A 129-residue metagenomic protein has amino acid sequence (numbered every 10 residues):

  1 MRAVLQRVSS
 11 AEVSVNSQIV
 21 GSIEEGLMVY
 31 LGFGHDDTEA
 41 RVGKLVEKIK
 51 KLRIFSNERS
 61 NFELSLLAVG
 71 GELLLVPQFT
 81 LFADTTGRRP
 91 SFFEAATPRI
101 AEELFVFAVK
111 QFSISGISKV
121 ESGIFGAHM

Functional and structural regions predicted by a protein language model:
M1-R88, E103-H128: N-terminal, polar/charged subdomain of small-to-medium soluble alpha/beta proteins
G87-A95: Short hinge/gating elements
A95-E102: A short acidic, glycine-rich active-site loop that binds or catalyzes chemistry on phosphate/adenosine moieties
